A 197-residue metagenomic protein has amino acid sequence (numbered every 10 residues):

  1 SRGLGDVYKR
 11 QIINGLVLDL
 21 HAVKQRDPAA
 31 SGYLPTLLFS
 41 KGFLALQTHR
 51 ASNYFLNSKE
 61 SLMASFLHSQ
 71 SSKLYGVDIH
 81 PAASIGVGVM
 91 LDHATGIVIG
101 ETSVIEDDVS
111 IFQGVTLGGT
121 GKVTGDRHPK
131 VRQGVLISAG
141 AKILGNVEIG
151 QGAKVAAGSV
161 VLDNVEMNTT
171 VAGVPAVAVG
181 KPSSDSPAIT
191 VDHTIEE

Functional and structural regions predicted by a protein language model:
S1-Y8: Short, small-residue-biased leader/transition segments that mark boundaries at the very start of proteins
R10-N14: Non-catalytic extracellular/periplasmic "stalk" and linker regions immediately N-terminal to catalytic or recognition
V17, S31-L38, F43-I97: Extended, small-residue-rich solenoid/repeat segments and analogous flexible loops that form exposed scaffolds
V23-R26: Conserved alpha/beta enzyme-core scaffold
L56, A176, S183-S184: A generic structural signal for secondary-structure junctions that act as hinges or helix/strand caps at the edges
S72-V179: Structural signal for interior beta-strand "rungs" in well-ordered beta-sheet cores of soluble enzyme domains
S184-I195: Short, charged, intrinsically disordered terminal tails
